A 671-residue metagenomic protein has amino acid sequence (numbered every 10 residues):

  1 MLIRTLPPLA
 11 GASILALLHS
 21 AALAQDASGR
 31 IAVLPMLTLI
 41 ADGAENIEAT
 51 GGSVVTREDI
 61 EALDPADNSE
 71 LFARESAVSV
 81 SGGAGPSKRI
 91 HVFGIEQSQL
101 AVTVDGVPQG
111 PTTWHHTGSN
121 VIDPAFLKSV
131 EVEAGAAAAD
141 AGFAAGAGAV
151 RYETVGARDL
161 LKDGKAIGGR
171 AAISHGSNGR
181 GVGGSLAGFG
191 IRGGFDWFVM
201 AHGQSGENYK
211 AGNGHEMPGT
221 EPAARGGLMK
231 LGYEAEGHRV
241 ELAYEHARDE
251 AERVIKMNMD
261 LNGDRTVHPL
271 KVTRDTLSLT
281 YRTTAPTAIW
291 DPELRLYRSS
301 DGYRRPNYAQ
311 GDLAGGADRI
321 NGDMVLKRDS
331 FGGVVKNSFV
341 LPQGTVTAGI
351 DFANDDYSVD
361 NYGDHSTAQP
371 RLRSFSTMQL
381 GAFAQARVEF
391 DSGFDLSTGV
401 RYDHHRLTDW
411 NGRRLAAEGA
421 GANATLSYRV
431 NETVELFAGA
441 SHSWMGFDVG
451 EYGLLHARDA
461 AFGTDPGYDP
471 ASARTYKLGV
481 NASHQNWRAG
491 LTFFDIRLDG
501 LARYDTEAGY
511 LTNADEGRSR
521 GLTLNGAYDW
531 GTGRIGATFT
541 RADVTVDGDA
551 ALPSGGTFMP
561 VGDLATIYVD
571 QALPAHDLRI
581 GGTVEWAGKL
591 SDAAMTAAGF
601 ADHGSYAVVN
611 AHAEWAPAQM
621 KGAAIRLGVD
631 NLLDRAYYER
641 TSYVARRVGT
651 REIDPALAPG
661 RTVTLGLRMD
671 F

Functional and structural regions predicted by a protein language model:
V107-A136, G467: Short acidic/polar hinge/loop motifs at secondary-structure boundaries that mediate gating or recognition
I122-R170: A beta-strand signature from Gram-negative outer-membrane beta-barrel systems, especially the internal plug domain
A149, T154-G190, T220, D469: Short strand-turn segments of transmembrane beta-barrel domains in outer membranes, especially the first one or two
H175-S205, H215-A251, P269-P286, L341 (+1 more regions): Transmembrane beta-barrel wall of Gram-negative outer-membrane proteins
G212-N213, P218-T220, A224, R239-P292 (+3 more regions): Flexible loop and strand-edge segments within Gram-negative outer membrane beta-barrel domains
M259-P286, L326-R328, F375-T377, R414-L415 (+7 more regions): Outer-membrane beta-barrel signature, preferentially recognizing the C-terminal barrel domain of Gram-negative
E389-S397, N486-A489, F493-L498, N513-M595 (+1 more regions): Gram-negative outer-membrane beta-barrel transporters
W444, F494, K589-S591, W615-F671: C-terminal beta-signal and adjacent terminal beta-strands/loops of Gram-negative outer-membrane beta-barrel proteins
